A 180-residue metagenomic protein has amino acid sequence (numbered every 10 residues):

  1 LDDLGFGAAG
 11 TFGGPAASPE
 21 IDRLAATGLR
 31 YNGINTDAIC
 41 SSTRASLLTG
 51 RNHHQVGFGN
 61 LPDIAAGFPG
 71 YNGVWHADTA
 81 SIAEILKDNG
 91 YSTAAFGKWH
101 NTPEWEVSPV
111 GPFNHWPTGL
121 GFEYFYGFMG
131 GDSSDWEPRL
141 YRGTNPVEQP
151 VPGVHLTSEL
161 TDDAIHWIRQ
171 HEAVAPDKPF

Functional and structural regions predicted by a protein language model:
L1-F180: Formylglycine-dependent sulfatase
